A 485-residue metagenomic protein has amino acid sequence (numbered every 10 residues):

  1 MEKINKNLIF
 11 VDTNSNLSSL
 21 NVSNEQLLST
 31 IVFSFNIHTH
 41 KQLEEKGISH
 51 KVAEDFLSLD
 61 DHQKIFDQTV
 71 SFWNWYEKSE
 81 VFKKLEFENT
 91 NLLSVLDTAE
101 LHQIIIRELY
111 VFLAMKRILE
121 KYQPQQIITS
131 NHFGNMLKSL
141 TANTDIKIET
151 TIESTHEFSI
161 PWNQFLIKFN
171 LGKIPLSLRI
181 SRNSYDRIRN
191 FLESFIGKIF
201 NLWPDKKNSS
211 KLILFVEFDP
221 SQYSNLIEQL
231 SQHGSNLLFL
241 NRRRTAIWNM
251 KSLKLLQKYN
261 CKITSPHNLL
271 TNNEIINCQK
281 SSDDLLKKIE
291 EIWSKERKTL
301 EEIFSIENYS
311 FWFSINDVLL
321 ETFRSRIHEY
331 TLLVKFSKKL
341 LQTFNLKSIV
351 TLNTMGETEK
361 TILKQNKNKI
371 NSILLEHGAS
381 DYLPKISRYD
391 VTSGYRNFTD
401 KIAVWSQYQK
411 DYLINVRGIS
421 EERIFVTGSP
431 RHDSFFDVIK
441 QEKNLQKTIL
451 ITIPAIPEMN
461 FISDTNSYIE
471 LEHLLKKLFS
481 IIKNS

Functional and structural regions predicted by a protein language model:
M1-S485: Catalytic-core helical/loop segments in enzymes performing group transfer/polymerization on anionic/lipid-linked
